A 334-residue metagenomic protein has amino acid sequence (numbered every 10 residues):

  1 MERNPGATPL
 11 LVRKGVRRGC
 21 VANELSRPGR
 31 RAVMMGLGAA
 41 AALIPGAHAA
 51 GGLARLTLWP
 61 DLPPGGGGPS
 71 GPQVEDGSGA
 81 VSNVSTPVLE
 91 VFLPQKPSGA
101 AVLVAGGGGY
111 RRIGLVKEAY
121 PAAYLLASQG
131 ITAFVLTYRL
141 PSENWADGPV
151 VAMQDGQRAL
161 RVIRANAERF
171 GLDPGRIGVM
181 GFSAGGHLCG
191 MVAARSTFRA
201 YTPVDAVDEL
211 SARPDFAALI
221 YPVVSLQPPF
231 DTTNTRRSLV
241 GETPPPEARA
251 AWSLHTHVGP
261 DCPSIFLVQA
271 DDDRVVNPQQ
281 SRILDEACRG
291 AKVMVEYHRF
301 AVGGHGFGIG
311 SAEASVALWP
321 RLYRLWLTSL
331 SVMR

Functional and structural regions predicted by a protein language model:
M1-P28, A39-A41: N-terminal secretory signal peptides
Q73-S78, A206, P222-H257, P263: Mobile cap/lid helix-loop segments that gate and shape the active-site cleft of serine hydrolases
G99-G107: Short beta-strand element of the alpha/beta-hydrolase
G114-A122, L136-P174, S311-V316: Catalytic nucleophile-loop/oxyanion-hole region of alpha/beta-hydrolase and closely related hydrolase-like folds
R158-D231, R249: Primarily recognizes the serine-hydrolase "nucleophile elbow" in alpha/beta-hydrolase and SGNH/GDSL folds
L267-Q269: Short beta-strand/loop motif that positions the catalytic acidic residue of the alpha/beta-hydrolase fold
D272-V276: Acidic catalytic loop of the alpha/beta-hydrolase fold
P278, R282-R334: C-terminal catalytic histidine-bearing segment of alpha/beta-hydrolase fold enzymes
